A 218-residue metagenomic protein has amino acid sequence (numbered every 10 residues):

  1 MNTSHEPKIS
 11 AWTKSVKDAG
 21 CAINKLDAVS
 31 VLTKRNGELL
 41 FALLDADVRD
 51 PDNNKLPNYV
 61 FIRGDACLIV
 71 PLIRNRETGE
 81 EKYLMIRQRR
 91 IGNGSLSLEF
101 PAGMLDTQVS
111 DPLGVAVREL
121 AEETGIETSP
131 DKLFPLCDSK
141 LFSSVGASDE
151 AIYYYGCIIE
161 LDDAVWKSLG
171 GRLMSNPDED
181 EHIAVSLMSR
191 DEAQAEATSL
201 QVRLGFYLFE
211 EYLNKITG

Functional and structural regions predicted by a protein language model:
M1-E99, M104-R118, I126-E179, S186 (+1 more regions): N-terminal leader/linker segments that precede catalytic domains of diphosphate-processing enzymes
E122: Phosphate/diphosphate-binding loops
